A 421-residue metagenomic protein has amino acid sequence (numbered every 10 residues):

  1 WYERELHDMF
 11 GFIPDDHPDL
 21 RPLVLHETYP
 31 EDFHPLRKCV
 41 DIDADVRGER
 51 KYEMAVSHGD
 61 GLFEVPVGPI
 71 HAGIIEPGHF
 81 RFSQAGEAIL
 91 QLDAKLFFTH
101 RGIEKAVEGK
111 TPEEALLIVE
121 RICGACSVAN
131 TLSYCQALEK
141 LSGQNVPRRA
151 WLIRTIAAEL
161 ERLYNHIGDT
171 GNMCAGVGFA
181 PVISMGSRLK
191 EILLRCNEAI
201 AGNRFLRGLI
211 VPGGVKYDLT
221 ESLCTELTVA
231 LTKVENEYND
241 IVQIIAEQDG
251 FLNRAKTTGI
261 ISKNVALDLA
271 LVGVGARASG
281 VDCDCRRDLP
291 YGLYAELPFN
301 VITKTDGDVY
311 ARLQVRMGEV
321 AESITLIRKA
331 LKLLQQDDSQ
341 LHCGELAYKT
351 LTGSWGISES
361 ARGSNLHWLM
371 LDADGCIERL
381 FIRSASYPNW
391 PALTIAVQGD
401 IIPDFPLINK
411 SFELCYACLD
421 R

Functional and structural regions predicted by a protein language model:
Y2, D8-M9, I13-D15, D19-H34 (+3 more regions): Active-site bordering "gate/hinge" segments that shape substrate access to catalytic or cofactor-binding pockets
